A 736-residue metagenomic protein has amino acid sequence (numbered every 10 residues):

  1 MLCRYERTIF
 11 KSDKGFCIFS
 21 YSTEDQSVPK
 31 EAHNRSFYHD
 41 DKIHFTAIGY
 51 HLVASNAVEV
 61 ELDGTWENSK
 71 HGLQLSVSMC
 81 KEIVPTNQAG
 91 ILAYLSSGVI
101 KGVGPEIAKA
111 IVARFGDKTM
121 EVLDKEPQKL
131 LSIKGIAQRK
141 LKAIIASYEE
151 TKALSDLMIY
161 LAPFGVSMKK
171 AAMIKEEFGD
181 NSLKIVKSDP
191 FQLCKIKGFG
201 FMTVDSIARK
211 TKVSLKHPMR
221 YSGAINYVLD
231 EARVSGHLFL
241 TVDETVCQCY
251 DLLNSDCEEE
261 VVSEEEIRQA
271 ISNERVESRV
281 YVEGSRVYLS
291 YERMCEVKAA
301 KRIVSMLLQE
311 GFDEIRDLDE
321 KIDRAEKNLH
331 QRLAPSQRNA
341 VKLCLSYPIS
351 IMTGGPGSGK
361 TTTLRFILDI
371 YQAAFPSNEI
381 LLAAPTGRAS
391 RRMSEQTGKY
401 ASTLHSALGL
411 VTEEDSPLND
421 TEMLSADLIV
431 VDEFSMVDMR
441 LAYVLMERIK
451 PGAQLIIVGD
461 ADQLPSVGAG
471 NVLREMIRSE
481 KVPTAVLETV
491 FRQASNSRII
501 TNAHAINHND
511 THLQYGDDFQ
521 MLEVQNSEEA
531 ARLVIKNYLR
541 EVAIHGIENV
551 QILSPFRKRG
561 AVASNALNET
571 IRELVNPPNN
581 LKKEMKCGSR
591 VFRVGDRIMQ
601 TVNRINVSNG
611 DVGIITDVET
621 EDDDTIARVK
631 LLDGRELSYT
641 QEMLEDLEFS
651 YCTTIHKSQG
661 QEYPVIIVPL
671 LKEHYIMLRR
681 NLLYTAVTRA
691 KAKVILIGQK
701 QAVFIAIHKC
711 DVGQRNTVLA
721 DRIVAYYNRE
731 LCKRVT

Functional and structural regions predicted by a protein language model:
M1-R316: Accessory, non-ATPase domains that flank or precede helicase/AAA+ motor cores in DNA-metabolism machines
V99, S132, K195, G354 (+3 more regions): The Walker A (P-loop) glycine that initiates the GxxxxGKT/S ATP-binding motif of P-loop NTPases
H330-S346: N-terminal pre-P-loop "Q-motif" helix
S346-M352: Pre-Walker A (Motif I) flank of P-loop NTPase domains
M352-S394, V458, Q520-N526, V534 (+1 more regions): Conserved RecA-like ASCE P-loop NTPase motor core of nucleic-acid helicases/translocases
F366, I370, A374-N378, P385-R392 (+7 more regions): Conserved helicase motor core of SF1/SF2 NTP-dependent helicases
A461-N606, T616, Y726, V735: Conserved helicase motor core of P-loop NTPases
D611-T736: C-terminal accessory regions
